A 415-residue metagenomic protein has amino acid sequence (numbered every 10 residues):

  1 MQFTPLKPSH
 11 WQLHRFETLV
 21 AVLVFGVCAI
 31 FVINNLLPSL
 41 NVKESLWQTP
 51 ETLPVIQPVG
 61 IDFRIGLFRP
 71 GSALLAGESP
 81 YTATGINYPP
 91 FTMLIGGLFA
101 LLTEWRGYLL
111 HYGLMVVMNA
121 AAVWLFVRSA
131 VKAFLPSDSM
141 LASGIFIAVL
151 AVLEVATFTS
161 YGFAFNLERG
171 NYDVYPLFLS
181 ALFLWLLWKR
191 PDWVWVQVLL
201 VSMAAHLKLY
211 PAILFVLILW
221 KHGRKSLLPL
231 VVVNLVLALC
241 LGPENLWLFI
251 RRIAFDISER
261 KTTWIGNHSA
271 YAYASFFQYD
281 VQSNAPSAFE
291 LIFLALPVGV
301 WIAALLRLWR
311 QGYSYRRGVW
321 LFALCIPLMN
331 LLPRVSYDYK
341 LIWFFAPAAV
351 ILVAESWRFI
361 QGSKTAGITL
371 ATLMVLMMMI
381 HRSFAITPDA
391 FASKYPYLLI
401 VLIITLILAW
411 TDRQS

Functional and structural regions predicted by a protein language model:
Q2-V196, K221-L341, F345, A349 (+1 more regions): Primarily membrane-embedded glycan-assembly and transfer machineries that use lipid-linked glycans
S39, K43-S45, V350-S415: Aromatic-enriched
V201-I218, P333-W343: Transmembrane helices and adjacent periplasmic/lumenal helix-loop junctions of polyprenol-phosphate-dependent
